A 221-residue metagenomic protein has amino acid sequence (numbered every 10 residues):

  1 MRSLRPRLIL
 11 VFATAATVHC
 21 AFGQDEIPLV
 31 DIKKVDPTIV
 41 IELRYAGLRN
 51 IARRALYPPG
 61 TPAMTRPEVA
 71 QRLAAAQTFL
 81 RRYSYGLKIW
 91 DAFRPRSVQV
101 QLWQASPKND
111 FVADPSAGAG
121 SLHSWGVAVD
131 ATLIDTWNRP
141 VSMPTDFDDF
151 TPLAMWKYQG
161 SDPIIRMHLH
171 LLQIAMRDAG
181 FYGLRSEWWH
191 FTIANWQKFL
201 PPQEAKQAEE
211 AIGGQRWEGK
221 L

Functional and structural regions predicted by a protein language model:
M1-L4: N-terminal secretory signal peptides that target proteins for export/translocation
R7-H19: Bacterial N-terminal signal peptides
C20-W90, A105-R185, A194-L221: Extracytoplasmic cell-surface/polysaccharide-interacting catalytic and binding patches
F93-V98, W196: Short, internal active-site loops enriched in acidic
R96-V100, P144-D146: Extracytoplasmic/periplasmic soluble domains downstream of a signal peptide or transmembrane helix
W188: Catalytic and binding regions of secreted/periplasmic enzymes and modules that target cell-wall glycans
F191: Conserved metal-phosphate-binding beta-hairpin within the catalytic cores of diverse ATP-dependent phosphoryl-transfer
